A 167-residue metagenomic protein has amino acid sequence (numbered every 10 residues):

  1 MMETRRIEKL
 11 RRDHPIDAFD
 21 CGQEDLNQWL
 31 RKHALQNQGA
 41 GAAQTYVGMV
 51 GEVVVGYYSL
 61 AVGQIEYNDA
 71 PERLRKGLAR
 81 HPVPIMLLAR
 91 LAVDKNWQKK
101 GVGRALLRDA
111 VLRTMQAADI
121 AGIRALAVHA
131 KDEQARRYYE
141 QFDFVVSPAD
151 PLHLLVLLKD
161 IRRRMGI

Functional and structural regions predicted by a protein language model:
M1-Q36, A40: Short amphipathic alpha-helix that is part of the acyltransferase structural core
G41-V62, D69: Conserved beta-hairpin
G48-G56, H81, L112, A118 (+3 more regions): Short Lys/Arg-rich amphipathic alpha-helical segments
Y57-R90: Conserved acyl-donor/pantetheine-binding loop and adjacent beta-alpha core of acyl/acetyltransferases and related
A89-K99: A short, internal acetyl-CoA/4′-phosphopantetheine-binding micro-motif in the GNAT/acyltransferase core
K99-R113: Conserved acetyl-CoA-binding loop-helix of GNAT-fold acetyltransferases
L107, D132-A135, P151-L158: Short glycine/proline-centered loop/turn elements that form peptide/ligand docking sites
M115, A121-G122, H129-A149: Conserved active-site alpha-helix within GNAT-family acetyltransferase domains
